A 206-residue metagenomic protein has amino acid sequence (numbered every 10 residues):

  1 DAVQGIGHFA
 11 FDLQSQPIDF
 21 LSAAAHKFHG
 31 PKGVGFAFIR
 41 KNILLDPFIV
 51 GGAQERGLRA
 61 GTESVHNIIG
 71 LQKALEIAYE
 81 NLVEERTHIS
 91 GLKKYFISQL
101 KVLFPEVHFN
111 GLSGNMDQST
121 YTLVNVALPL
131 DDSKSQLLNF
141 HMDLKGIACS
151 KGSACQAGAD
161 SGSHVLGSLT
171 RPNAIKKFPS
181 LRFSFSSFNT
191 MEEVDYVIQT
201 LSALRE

Functional and structural regions predicted by a protein language model:
A2-E206: Pyridoxal 5′-phosphate
